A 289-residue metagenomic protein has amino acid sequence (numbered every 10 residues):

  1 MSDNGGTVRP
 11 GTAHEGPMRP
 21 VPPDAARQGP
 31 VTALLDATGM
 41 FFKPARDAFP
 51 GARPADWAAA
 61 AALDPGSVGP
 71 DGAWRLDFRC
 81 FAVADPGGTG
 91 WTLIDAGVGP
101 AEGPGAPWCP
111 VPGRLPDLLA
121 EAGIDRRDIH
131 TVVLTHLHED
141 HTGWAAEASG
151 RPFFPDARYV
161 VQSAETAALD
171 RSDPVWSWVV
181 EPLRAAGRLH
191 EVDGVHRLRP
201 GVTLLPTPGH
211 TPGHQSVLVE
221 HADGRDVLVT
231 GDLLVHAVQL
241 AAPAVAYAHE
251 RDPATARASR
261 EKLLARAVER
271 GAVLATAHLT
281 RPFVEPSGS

Functional and structural regions predicted by a protein language model:
S2-N4, P10-T32, A37, R257-S289: C-terminal regulatory/interaction regions
P22-D24, G29-E121, S216-G231, H236: Conserved beta-strand hairpin/beta-sheet module of binuclear metal-dependent hydrolase folds, prominently
P70-W74, L205-H210: Short Gly/Pro-enriched turn/cap motifs at secondary-structure boundaries
T92-I94, V133, Y159, V227-V229 (+1 more regions): Residue-level marker for buried hydrophobic side chains located in beta-strands that build the well-ordered beta-sheet
G99-E102, E165, E181-P182, V195-R197 (+2 more regions): Metallo-beta-lactamase
A106, G143-P152, P286-S287: Metal-dependent catalytic neighborhoods of phosphoester/phosphodiester hydrolases
C109-I124, D128, A146, F153-P206 (+1 more regions): Metallo-beta-lactamase
I129-D140: Metallo-beta-lactamase
